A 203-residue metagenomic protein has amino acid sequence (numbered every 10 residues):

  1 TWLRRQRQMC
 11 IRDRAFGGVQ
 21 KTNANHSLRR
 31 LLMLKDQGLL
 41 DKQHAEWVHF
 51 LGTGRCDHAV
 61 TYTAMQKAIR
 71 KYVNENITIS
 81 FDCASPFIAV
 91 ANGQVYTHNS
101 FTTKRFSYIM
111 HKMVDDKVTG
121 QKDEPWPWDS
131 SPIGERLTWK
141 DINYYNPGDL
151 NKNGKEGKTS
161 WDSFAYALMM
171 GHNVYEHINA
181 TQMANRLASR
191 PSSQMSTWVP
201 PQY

Functional and structural regions predicted by a protein language model:
T1-I11: Single conserved hydrophobic/aromatic residue that forms the stacking wall/gate of nucleotide- or nucleobase-binding
R4-Q6, H49, H172: Histidine-centered active-site/metal-ligand motif
R12-R30, G38-I69: Glycine-rich adenosine-cofactor-binding loop
K35-E46, C56, K67-Y203: Alpha/beta catalytic cores of nucleotide-metabolism and tRNA/nucleoside-modifying enzymes
